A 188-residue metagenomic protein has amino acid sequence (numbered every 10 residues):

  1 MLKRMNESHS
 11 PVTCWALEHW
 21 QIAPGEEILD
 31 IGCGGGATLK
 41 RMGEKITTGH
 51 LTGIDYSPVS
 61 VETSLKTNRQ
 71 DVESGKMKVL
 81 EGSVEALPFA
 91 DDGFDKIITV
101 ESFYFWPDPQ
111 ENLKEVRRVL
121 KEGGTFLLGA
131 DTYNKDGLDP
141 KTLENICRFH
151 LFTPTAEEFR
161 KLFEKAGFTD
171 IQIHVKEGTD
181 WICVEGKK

Functional and structural regions predicted by a protein language model:
M1-N6, S10, T125-E185: C-terminal alpha-helical "lid/dimerization" subdomain adjacent to the S-adenosyl-L-methionine
E7-E26: Conserved alpha-helix/loop element of class I SAM-dependent methyltransferases that forms part of the SAM/SAH-binding
E18-A23, E44, L87-P88: Glycine-rich helix-loop-beta junction characteristic of Rossmann-like nucleotide cofactor-binding loops
G25, T48, L120-F126: Short glycine-dipeptide loop
E27-A86: Class I SAM-dependent methyltransferase SAM/SAH-binding core
E85-K96: A short acidic, Gly/Pro-enriched loop at the edge of an enzyme's catalytic core that lines a small-molecule cofactor
K96-D108: A short SAM/SAH-binding and catalytic strip from SAM-dependent methyltransferases
Q110-E122: A short glycine-rich, Lys/Arg-flanked "PGG" loop and its adjoining helix->strand segment in the class I
